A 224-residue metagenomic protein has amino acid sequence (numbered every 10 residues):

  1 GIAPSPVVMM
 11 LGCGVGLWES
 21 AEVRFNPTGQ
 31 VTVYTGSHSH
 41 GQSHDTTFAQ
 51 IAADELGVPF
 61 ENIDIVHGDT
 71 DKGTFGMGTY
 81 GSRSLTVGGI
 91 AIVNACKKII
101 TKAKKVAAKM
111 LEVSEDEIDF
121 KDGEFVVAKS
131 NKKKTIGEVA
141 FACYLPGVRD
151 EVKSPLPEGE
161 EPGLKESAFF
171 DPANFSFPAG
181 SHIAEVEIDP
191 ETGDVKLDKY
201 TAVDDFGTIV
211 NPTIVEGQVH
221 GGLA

Functional and structural regions predicted by a protein language model:
G1-A224: Cofactor-binding beta-sheet edge motifs in enzyme active sites
